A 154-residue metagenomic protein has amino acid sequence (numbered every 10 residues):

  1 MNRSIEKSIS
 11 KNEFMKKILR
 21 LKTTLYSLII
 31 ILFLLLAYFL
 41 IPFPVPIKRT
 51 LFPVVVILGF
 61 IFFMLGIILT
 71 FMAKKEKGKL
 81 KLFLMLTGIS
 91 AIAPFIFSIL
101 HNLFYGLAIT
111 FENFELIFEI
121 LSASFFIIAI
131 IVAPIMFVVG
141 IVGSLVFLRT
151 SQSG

Functional and structural regions predicted by a protein language model:
N2-L65: N-terminal signal-anchor transmembrane alpha-helix
L19-R20, K75-F83, T87, A91 (+3 more regions): Hydrophobic, aromatic-rich alpha-helical transmembrane segments and their membrane-interface anchor motifs
K22-I30, K81-L100: Transmembrane alpha-helical segments of multi-pass membrane proteins
K22-I30, N113-T150: Alpha-helical membrane-associated segments of multi-pass integral membrane proteins
I30-L36, F60-I67, I92-I99, I131-I141 (+1 more regions): Hydrophobic alpha-helical transmembrane segments of multipass integral membrane proteins
A37-P44, I67-K74, S98-G106, T110 (+1 more regions): Transmembrane helix-loop junctions and nearby membrane-interface residues
F43-V56, I96-I130: Interfacial non-cytosolic loop connecting adjacent transmembrane helices
I57-L86: Canonical alpha-helical transmembrane segments
